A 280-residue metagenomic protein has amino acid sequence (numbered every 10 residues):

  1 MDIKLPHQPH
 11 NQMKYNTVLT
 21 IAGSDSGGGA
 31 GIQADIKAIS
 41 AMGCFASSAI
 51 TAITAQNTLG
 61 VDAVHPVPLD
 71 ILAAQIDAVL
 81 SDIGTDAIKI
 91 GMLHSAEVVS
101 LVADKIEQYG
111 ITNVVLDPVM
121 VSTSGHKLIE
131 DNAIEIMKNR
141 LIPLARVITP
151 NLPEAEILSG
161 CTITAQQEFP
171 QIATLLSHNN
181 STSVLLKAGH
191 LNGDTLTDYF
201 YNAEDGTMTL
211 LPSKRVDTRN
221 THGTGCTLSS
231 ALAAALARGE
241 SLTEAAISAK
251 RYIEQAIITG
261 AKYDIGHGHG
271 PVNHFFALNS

Functional and structural regions predicted by a protein language model:
N11-T20, S40-T123, K127, F275-L278: Conserved N-terminal subdomain of the carbohydrate kinase-like
I21-G27, M208-H222: Short pre-catalytic strand/loop immediately N-terminal to key active-site residues, enriched for Gly-Thr
G28-C44: N-terminal basic/disordered segments at the start of proteins
M42-S47, M208, A235-A249: Phosphate-handling active-site elements
P66, E244-S280: Charged C-terminal helix
S100-Q108, T182, E204-M208: Nucleotide and nucleotide-moiety/phosphate-recognizing core
D131-T207: Conserved phosphate/ATP/ADP-binding segment of small-molecule kinases
E156-I157, T218-L242: Short, small-residue alpha-helix embedded
